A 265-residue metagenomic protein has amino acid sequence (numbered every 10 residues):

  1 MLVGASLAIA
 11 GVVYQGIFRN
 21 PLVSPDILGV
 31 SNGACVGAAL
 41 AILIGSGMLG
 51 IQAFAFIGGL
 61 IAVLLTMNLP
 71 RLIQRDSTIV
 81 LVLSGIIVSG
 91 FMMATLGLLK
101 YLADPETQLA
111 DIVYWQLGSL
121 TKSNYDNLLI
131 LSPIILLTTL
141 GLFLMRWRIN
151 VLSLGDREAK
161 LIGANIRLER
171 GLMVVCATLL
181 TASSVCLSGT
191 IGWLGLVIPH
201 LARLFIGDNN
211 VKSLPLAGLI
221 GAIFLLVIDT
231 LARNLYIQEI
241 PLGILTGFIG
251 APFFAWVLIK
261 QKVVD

Functional and structural regions predicted by a protein language model:
M1-D265: Alpha-helical transmembrane segments in inner-membrane proteins
